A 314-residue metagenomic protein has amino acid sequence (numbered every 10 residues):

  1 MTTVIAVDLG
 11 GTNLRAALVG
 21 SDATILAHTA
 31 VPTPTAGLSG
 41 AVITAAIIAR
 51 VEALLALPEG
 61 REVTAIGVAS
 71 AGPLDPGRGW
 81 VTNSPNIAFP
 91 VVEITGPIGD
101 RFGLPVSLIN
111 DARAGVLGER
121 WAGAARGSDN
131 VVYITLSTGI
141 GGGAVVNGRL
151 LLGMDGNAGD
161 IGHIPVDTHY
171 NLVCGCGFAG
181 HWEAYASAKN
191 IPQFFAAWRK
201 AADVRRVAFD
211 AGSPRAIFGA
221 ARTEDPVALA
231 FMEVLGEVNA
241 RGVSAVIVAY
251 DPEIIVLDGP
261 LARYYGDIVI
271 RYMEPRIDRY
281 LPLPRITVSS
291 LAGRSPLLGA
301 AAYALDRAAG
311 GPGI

Functional and structural regions predicted by a protein language model:
M1-A65, D75-R78, G96, D100-V106 (+3 more regions): ATP-binding/phosphotransfer module of carbohydrate and carboxylate kinases, centering on a glycine-rich
S21, S70, V146-N147: A cytosolic small-molecule/anion-sensing beta-strand core signal
L26, T82, L151-L152: Generic structural signal for well-ordered beta-strand positions
T29-V31, P85, M154: Short hydrophobic alpha-helix segments
P32-T35, F89, A158-D160, V166: A short acidic/small-residue loop/turn micro-motif
G79-P90: A charged helix-plus-loop insertion that forms the helical arch/lid used to bind and gate nucleic-acid substrates
S128-Y185: Glycine-rich phosphate-binding loop of actin/hexokinase-like ATP-binding domains
